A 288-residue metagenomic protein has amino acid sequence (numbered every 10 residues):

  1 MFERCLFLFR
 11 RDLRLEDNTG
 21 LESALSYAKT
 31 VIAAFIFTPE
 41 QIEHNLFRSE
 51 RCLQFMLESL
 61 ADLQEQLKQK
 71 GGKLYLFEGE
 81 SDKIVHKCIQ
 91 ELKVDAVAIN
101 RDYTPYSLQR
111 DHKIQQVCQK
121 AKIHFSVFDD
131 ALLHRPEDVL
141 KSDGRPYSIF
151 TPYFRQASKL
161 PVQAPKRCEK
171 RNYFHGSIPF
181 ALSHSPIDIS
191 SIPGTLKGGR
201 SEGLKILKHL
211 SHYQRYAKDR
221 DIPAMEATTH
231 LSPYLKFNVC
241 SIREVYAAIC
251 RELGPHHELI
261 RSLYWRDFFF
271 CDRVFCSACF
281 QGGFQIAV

Functional and structural regions predicted by a protein language model:
M1-P161, P255: Trp/Phe/Arg-rich N-terminal binding region typifying the photolyase-homology
I123, G144-V288: Glycine/tryptophan-enriched, flexible segments
